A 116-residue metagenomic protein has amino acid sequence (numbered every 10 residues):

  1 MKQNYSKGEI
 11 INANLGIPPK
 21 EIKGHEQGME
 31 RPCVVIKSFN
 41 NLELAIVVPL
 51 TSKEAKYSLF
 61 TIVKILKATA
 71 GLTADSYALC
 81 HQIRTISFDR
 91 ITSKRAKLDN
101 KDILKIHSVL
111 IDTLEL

Functional and structural regions predicted by a protein language model:
M1-N4, Q27: Short, surface-exposed secondary-structure edge patches
K2-Q3, K67-L116: C-terminal terminal-subdomain/extension
G16-K20: Short, charged beta-turn/beta-strand-edge "cap" motif at the junction between a beta-strand and an adjacent loop
I22-E30, V35-T69: Compact nucleic-acid interaction/catalytic patches
